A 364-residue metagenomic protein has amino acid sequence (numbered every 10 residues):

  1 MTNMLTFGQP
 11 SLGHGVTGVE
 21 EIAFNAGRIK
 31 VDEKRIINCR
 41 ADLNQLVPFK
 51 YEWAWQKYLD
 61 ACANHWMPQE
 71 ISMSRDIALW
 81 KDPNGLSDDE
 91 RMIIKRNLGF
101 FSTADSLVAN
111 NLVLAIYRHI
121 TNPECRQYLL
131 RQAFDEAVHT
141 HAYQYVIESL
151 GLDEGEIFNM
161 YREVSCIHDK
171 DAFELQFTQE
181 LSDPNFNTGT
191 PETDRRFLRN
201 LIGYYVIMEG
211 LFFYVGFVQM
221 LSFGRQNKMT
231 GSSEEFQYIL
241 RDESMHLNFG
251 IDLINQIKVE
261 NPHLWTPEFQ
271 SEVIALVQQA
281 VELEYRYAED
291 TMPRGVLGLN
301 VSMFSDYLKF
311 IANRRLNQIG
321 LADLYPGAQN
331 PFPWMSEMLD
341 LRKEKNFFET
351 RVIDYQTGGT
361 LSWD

Functional and structural regions predicted by a protein language model:
M1-F24, R28: Intrinsically disordered, low-complexity linker/tail regions enriched in Pro/Ser/Thr and polar/acidic residues
M1-M4, V31, L43, N84: Generic low-polarity alpha-helical segments
G15-G18, I22, K34, R91 (+2 more regions): Generic signal for short, ordered secondary-structure residues within or immediately flanking folded domains
G18-W80: Amphipathic alpha-helical packing elements
G27-R28, N44-Q45, P68, S74-T103 (+1 more regions): Asp/Glu-centered strand-loop micro-motifs enriched in Gly/Pro and often flanked by an aromatic residue
A63, W80-D82, E136, L253: Low-complexity, flexible helical/coil segments
D88-D364: Non-heme di-metal
